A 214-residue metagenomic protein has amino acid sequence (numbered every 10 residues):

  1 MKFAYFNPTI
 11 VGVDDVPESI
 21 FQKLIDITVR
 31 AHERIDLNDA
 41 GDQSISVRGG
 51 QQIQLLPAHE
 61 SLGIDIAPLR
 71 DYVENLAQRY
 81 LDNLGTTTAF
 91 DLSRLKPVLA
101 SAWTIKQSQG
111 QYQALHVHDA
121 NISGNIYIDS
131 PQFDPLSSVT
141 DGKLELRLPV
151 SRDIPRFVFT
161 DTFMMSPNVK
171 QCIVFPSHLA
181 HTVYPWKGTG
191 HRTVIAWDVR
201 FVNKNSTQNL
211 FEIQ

Functional and structural regions predicted by a protein language model:
M1-T87, D91, Y112: Non-heme Fe(II)/2-oxoglutarate
I10, H191-I195: Short beta-strand micro-motifs in enzyme catalytic cores
Q78, R94, Q107: OB-fold ssDNA-binding interfaces and closely related basic DNA-contact patches used across DNA replication/repair
T87-S101: A short coil-to-beta-strand element that immediately follows conserved catalytic motifs
V98-V174, Y184, H191, F201 (+2 more regions): Catalytic core of non-heme Fe(II) oxygenases with the double-stranded beta-helix
E212-Q214: Flexible, surface-exposed loop regions and adjacent strand-edge segments of Gram-negative outer-membrane beta-barrel
